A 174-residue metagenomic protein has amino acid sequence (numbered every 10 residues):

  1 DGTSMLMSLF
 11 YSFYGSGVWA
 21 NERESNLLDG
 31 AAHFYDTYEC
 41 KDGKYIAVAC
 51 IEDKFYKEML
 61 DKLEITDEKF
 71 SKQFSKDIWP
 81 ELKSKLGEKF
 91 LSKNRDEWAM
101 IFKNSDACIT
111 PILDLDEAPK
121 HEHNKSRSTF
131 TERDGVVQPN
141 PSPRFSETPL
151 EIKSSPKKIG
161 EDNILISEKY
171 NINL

Functional and structural regions predicted by a protein language model:
D1-C50: Active-site-adjacent "lid/gating" segments in soluble enzymes
G2-S4, I78, E117-H121: Beta-rich nucleic-acid/ligand-interaction surfaces
Y14-E24, H121-R133: Short, surface-exposed loop/helix-turn segments at secondary-structure junctions that function as lids/hinges flanking
F34-S105, I109: Aromatic-enriched alpha-helical interface/lid elements that frame and gate functional surfaces
D53, E117, L150: Short, glycine-/Ser/Thr-/acidic-enriched flexible segments
K103-K125: Conserved PLP cofactor-binding pocket of PLP-dependent enzymes
T129-L174: Flexible, small-/acidic-enriched active-site or ligand-binding loops
